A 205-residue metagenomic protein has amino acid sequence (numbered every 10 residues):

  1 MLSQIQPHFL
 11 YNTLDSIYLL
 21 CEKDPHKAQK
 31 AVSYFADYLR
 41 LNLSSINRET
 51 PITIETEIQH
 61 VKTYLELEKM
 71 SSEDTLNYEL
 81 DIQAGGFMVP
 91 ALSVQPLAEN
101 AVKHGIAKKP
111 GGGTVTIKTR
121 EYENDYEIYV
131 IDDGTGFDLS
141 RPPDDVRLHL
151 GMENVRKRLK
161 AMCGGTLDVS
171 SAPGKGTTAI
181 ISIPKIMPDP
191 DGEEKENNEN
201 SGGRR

Functional and structural regions predicted by a protein language model:
M1-D168, G176-I180: Two-component histidine phosphotransfer core
A172-R205: C-terminal end segment of the histidine kinase catalytic
